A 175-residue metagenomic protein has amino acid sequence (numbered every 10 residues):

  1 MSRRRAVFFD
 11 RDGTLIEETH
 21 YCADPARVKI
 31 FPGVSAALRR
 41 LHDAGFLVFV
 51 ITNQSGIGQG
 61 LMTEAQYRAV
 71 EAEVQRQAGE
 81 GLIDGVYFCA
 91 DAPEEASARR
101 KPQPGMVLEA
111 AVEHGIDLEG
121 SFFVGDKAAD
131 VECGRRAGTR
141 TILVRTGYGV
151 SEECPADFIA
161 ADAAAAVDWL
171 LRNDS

Functional and structural regions predicted by a protein language model:
M1-F49: Active-site neighborhood of HAD-like aspartate-dependent phosphohydrolases
S2-V7, E64-G85, P93-F123, K127-S175: Asp-based, Mg2+/Mn2+-dependent phosphohydrolase catalytic module
R11-G13, A90, R145: Short, small-residue-rich loop/turn micro-motifs
T14, S55, A128: Short glycine-rich anion-binding loops that position phosphate/pyrophosphate groups of nucleotides and phosphorylated
L15, Y21, A92, A165-A166: Active-site/binding-pocket entry motifs
T19-A23, G60, C154: Short acidic, glycine/proline-rich loop/turn micro-motifs
V34, L38-E71, L82-E95, G134: Substrate-recognition element of Asp-dependent hydrolases with the DxDx(T/V) motif
